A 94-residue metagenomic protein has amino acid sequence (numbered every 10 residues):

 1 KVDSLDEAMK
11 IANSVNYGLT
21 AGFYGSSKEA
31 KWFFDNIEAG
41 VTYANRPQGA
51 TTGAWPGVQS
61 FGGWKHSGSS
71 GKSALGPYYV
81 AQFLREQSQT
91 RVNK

Functional and structural regions predicted by a protein language model:
K1-K94: Conserved C-terminal structural/oligomerization subdomain of aldehyde/semialdehyde dehydrogenase
